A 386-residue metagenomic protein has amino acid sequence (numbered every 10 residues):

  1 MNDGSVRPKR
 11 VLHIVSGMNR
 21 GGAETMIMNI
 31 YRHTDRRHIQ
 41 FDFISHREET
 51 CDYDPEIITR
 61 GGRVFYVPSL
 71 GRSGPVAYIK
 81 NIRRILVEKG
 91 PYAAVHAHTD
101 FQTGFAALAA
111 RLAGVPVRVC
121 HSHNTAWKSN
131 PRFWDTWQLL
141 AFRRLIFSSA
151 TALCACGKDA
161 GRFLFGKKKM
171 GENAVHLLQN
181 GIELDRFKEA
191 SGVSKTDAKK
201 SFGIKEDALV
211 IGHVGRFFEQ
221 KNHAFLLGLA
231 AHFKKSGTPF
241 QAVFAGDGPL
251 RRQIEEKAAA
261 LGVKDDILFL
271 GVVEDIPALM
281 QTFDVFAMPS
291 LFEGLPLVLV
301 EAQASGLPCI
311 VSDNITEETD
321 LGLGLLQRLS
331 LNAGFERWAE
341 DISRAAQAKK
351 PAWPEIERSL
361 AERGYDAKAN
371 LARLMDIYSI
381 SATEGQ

Functional and structural regions predicted by a protein language model:
N2-K9, H13-G21, T25-A77, A174-V175 (+2 more regions): N-terminal strand-loop element at the rim of the active site of nucleotide-sugar-dependent glycosyltransferases
E24-N29, L209, H213-H232, P249-E256: A conserved mid-protein helix/loop that constitutes part of the nucleotide-sugar donor-binding site
S45, L299, P308-D313, E318: Short hydrophobic beta-strand element within catalytic cores of glycosyltransferases and related nucleotide-activated
F65, S148-V193, R328, L371: Donor nucleotide-sugar binding/catalytic pocket of nucleotide-sugar-dependent glycosyltransferases
I82, K188-I204: A short helix/loop element that forms part of the nucleotide-sugar donor recognition site in Leloir-type
A97-T103, S122: Short His-centered aromatic/hydrophobic patch
E255-G271: Nucleotide-activated donor-binding/catalytic signature segment of Leloir-type glycosyltransferases, i.e., the conserved
V272, L291: Aromatic "clamp/platform" in nucleotide-sugar-dependent glycosyltransferases that forms part of the donor/acceptor
